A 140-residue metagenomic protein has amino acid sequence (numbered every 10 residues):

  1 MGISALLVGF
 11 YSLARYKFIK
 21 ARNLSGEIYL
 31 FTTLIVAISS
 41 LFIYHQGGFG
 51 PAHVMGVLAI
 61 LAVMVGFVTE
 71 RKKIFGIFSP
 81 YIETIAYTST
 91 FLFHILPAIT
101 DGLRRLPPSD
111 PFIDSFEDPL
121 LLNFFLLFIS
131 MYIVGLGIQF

Functional and structural regions predicted by a protein language model:
M1-F140: Alpha-helical membrane insertion/targeting regions
